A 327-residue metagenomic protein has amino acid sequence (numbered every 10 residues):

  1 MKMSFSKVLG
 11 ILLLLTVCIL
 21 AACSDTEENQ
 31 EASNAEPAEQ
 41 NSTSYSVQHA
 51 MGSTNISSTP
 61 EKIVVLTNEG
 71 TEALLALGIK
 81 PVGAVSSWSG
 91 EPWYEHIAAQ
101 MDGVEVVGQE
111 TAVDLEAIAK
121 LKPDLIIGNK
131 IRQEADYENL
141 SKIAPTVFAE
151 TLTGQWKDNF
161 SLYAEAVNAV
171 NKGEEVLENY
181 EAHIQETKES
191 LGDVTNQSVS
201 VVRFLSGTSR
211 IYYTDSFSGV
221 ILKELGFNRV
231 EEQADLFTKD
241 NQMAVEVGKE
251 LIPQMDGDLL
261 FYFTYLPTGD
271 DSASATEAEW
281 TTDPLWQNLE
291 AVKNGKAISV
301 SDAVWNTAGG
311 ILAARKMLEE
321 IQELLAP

Functional and structural regions predicted by a protein language model:
M1-G10: Bacterial N-terminal signal peptides that target proteins for export
C18-A22: C-terminal motif of bacterial Sec signal peptides marking the signal peptidase cleavage site
C23-S44: Short, low-complexity, disordered segments immediately C-terminal to signal peptides in bacterial exported proteins
K62-A76, E175-E232: Basic- and aromatic-lined ligand-binding clefts that recognize polyanionic substrates
G70-A117: A short, structured surface patch at a secondary-structure boundary
K122-I127, P145, D256-D258: Proline-aspartate-enriched helix->loop->beta-strand connector
A135-G207, K296, A308-P327: Extracytoplasmic substrate-binding proteins
D258-P327: Structured C-terminal subdomain patch of bacterial secreted/periplasmic proteins
